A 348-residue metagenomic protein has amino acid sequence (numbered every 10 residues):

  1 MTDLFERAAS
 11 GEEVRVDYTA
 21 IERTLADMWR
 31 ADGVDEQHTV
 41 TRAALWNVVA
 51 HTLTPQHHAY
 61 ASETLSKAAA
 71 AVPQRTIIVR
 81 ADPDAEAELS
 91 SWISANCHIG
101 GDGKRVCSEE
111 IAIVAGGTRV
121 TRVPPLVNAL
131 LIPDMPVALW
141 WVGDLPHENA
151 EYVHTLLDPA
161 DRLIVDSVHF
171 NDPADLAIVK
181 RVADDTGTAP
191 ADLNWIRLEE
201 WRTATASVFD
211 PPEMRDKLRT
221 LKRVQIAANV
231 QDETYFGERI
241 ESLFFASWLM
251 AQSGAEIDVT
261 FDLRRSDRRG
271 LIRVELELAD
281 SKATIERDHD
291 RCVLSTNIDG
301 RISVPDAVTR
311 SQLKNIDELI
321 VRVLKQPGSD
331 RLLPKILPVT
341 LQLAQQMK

Functional and structural regions predicted by a protein language model:
M1-W140: An N-terminal, globular interaction/scaffold subdomain
T54-H57, R119-V120, D144-H147, F170-N171 (+1 more regions): Gly/Ser/Thr-rich loops at beta-strand to alpha-helix junctions that form or flank small-molecule/cofactor-binding
Q56-A59, Q231-F236, A279-R287: Short, surface-exposed beta-strand/loop "edge" segments at domain boundaries and coil↔beta transitions
K67-I78, I132-V137, D158-I164, D184-A189 (+1 more regions): Structural alpha-beta junctions
E109-D210, K222-R223, A227: Internal, hydrophobic cores of structured domains that mediate oligomerization or house catalytic pockets within large
P124, T260-R265: Conserved short internal alpha-helix adjacent to the catalytic or cofactor-binding core of large enzyme scaffolds
N194-V259: ATP/pyrophosphate-binding catalytic subdomain of soluble kinases
F245, S253-G254, S266-G270, E277-K348: Long, compositionally biased intrinsically disordered terminal regions
